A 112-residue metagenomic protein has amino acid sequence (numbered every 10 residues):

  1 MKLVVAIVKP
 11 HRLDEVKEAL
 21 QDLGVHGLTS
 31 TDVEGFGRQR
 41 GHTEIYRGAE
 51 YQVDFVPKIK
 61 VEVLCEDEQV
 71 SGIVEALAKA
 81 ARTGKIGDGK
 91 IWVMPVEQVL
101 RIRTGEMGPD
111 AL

Functional and structural regions predicted by a protein language model:
M1-L112: Positively charged, small/polar-rich N-terminal and surface patches that mediate targeting and assembly and bind
